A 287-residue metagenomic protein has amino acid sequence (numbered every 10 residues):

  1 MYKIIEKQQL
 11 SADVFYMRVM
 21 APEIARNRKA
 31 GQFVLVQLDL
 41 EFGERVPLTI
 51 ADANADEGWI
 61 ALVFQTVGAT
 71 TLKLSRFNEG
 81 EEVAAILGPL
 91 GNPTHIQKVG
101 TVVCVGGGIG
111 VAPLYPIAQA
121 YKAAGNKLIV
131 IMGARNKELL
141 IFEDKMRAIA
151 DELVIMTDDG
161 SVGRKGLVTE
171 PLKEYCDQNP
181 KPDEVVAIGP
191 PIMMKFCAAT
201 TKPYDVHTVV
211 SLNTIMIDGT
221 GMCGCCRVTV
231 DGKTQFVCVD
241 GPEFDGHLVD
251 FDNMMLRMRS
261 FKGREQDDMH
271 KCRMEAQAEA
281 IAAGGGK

Functional and structural regions predicted by a protein language model:
M1-E81: Ferredoxin-reductase
E6, D52, I155-T157, V210 (+1 more regions): Structural signal for conserved beta-strand scaffold positions within catalytic alpha/beta enzyme cores
V36, A85-I86, V228: A generic structural signal for residues embedded in beta-strands
D39, G88-P89, D231: Short, surface-exposed secondary-structure boundary micro-motifs
F42-I50, L90-G100, C238: Short, Lys/Arg- and Gly-enriched loop/turn segments at beta-strand edges
A69-I217: FNR/FR-type flavoprotein reductase catalytic core
P113, P191-I192, N213-E243, K271-E275: Local cysteine-cluster metal-coordination motifs and their immediate loop/turn environment, predominantly Fe-S cluster
F236-D240, F244-K287: Short Fe-S-cluster ligation motifs
